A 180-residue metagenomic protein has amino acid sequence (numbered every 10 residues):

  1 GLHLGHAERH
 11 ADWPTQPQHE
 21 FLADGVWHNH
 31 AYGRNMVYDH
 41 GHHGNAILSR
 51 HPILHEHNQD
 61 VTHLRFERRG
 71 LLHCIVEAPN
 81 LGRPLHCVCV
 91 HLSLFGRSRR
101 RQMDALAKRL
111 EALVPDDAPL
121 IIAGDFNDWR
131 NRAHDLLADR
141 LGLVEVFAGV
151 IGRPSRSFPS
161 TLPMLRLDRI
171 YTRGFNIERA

Functional and structural regions predicted by a protein language model:
G1-A11: Active-site neighborhood of divalent metal-dependent phosphoester/pyrophosphate hydrolases
P14, E20-A180: Active-site regions of metal-assisted phosphoester/phosphodiester hydrolases, unifying DNase/endonuclease modules
